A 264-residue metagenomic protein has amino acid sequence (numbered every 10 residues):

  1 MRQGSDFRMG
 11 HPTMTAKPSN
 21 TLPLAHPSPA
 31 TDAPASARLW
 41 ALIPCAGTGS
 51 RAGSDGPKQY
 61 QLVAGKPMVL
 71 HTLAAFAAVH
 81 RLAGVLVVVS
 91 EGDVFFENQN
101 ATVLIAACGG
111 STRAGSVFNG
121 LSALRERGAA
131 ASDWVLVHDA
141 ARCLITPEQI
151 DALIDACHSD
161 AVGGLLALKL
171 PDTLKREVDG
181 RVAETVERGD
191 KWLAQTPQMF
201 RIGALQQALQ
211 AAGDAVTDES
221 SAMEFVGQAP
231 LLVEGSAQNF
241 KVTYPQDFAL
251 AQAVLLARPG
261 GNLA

Functional and structural regions predicted by a protein language model:
R2, M9-W40, A46, D218-S220 (+2 more regions): SAM-dependent methyltransferases
A16, N20, A30-G92: N-terminal glycine-rich phosphate-binding loop and ensuing alpha1 helix
L82-V85, A161-V162, Q238-N239: Short active-site oxyanion
V94-N98: Acidic helix N-cap motif at the loop->helix transition within catalytic regions of sugar-transfer enzymes
N100-D133: Short phosphate-binding loop-to-helix
T102, A131, L144-V233, A264: Conserved core of the sugar-phosphate nucleotidyltransferase
W134-H138: Short aromatic-hydrophobic micro-motifs that form the base-stacking/packing surface for donor nucleotide recognition
